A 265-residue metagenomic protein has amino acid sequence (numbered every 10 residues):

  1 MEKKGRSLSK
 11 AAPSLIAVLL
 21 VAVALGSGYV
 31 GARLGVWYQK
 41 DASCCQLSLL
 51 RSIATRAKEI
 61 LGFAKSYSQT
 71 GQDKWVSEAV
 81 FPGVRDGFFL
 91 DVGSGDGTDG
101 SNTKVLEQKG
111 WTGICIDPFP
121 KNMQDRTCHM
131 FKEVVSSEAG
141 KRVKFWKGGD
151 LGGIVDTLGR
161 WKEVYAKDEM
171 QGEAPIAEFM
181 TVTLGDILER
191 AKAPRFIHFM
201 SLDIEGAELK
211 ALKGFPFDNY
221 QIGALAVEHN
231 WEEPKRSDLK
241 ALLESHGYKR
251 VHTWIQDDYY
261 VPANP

Functional and structural regions predicted by a protein language model:
E2-P265: Phosphate/nucleotide-binding beta-alpha loop and adjacent structural elements of enzyme active sites
